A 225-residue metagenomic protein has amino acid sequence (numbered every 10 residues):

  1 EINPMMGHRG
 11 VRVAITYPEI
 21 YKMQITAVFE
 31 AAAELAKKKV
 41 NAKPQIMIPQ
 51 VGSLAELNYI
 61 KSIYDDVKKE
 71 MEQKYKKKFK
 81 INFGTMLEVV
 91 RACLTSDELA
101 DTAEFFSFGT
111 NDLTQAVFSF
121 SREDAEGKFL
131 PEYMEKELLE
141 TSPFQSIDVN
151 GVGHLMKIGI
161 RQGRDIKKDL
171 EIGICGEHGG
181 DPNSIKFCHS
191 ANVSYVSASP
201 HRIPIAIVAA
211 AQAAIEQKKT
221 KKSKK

Functional and structural regions predicted by a protein language model:
E1-K225: Conserved alpha/beta-domain cores
